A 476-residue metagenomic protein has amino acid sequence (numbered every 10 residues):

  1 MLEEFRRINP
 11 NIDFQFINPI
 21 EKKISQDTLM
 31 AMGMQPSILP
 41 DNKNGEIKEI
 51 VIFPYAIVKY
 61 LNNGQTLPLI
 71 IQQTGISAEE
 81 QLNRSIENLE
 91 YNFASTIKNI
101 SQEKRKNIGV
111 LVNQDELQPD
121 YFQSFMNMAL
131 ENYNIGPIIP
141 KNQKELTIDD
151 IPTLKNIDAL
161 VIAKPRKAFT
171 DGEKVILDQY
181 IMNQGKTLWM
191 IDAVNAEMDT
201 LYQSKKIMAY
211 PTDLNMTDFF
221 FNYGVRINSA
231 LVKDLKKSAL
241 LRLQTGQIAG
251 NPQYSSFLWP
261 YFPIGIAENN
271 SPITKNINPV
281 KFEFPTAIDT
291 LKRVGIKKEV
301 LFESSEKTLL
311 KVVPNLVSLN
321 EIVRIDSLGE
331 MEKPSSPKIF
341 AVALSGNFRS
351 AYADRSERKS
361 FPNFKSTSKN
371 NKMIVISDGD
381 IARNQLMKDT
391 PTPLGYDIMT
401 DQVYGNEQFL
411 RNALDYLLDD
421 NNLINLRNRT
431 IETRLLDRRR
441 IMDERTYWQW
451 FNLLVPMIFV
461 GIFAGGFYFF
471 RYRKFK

Functional and structural regions predicted by a protein language model:
M1-K167, D171-K174, D192: Juxtamembrane extramembrane loops of integral membrane proteins
D41-G45, A230-L240, R429-I431: Short linear loop/turn motifs
S77-E79, L386-M387, L436-D437: A short, polar/proline- and glycine-enriched secondary-structure boundary/capping micro-motif
N88, L328, F409, R445-L453: Hydrophobic, aromatic-rich alpha-helical transmembrane segments and their membrane-interface anchor motifs
Y91, Q102, Q118-N422: Acidic, S/T/G-rich, low-cysteine, solvent-exposed domains in lumenal/extracellular/periplasmic regions of secretory
K106, S229, A353, D419-L426 (+3 more regions): Intrinsically disordered or highly flexible coil/loop and linker segments, enriched in small and charged/polar residues
Y416-E444: Juxtamembrane amphipathic/hinge helix adjacent to a transmembrane helix
L435-K476: C-terminal signal-anchor/stop-transfer transmembrane helix together with its immediate cytosolic, Lys/Arg-enriched
